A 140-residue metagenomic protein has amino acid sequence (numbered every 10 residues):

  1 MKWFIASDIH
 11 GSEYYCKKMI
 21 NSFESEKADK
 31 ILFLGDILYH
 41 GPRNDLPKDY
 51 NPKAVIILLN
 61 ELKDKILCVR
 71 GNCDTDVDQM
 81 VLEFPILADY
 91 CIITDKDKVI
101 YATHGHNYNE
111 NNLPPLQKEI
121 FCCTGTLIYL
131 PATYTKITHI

Functional and structural regions predicted by a protein language model:
M1-W3, I92-Y101, T135-H139: Beta-strand-turn-beta hairpins that frame and shape the catalytic cleft of phosphate-ester-processing enzymes
K2-D95: Core catalytic region of metal-dependent phosphoesterases/phosphodiesterases, especially metallo-beta-lactamase-like
I5, L32, A102-H104, C123: Structural motif
D8-I9, N72, G105, G125-L127: Fold-independent oxyanion-binding glycine-rich loops and adjacent beta-strand/coil segments at enzyme active sites
H40-R43, D76-Q79, Y101, E110-N112 (+1 more regions): Short acidic/glycine-rich loop or secondary-structure boundary segments that cap or lie
L67-V77, T103-L116: Hydrophobic transmembrane alpha-helix bundles
V99, H106-I140: Conserved beta-sheet core of the metallophosphoesterase superfamily
